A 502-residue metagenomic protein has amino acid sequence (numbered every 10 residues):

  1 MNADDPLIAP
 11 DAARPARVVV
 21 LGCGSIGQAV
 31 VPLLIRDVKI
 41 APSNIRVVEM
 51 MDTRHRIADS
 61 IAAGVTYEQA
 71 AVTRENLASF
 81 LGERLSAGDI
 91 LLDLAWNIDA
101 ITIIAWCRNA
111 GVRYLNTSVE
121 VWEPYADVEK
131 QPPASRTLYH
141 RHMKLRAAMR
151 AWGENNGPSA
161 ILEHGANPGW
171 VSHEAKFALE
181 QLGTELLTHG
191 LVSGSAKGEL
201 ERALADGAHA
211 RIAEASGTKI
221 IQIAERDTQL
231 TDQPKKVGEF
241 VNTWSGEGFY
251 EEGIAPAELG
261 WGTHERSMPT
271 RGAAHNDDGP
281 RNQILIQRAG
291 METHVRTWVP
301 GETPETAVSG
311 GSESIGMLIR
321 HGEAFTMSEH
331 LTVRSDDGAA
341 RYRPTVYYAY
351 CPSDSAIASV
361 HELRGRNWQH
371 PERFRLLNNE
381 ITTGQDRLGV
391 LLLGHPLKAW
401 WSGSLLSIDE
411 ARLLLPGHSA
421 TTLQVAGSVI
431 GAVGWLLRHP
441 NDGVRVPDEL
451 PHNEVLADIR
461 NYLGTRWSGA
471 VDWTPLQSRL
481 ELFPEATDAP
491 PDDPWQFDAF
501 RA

Functional and structural regions predicted by a protein language model:
M1-P15: A short, basic/flexible loop-to-alpha-helix module at the beginning of a structural domain
I26: Hydrophobic/small residue at the entry helix of a nucleotide-binding pocket
K39-D59: NAD(P)-binding Rossmann-fold cofactor-contacting core
I61-E75: Rossmann-fold cofactor-recognition segment
V72-R84: Conserved Rossmann-fold cofactor-binding substructure of NAD(P)-dependent oxidoreductases
I98-V112, T117-N156: Rossmann-fold NAD(P)-binding glycine/threonine-rich loop
Q181-A502: C-terminal catalytic/substrate-binding lobe primarily of soluble NAD(P)-dependent oxidoreductases
